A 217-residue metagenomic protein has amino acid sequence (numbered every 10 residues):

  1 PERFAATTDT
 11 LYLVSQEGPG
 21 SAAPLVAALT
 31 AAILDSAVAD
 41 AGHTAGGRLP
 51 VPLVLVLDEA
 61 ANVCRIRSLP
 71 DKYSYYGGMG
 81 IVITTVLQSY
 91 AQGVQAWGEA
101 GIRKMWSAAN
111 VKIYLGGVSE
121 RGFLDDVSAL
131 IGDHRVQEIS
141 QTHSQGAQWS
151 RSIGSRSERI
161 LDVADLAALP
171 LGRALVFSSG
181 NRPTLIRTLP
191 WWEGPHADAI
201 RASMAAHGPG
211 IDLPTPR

Functional and structural regions predicted by a protein language model:
P1-I81, A164-L185, P190, G194-P195 (+1 more regions): P-loop NTPase motor domains
Y73-S178: Conserved ATP-driven motor cores of ASCE-family P-loop NTPases powering translocation/secretion/packaging/pilus
